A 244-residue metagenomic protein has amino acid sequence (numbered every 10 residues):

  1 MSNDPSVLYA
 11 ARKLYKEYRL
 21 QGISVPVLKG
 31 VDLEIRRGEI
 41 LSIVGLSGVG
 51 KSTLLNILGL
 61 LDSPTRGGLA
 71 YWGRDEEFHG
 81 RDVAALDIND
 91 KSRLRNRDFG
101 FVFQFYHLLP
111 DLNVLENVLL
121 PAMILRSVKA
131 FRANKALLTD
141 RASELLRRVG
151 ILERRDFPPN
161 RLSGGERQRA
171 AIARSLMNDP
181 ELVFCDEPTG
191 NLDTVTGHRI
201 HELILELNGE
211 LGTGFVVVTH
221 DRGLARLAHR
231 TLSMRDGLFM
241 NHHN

Functional and structural regions predicted by a protein language model:
M1-E17, N241-N244: ABC-family P-loop ATPase nucleotide-binding domain
L8-L227, T231-M234: ABC family nucleotide-binding domain
T231-H243: H-loop (His-switch) and adjacent beta-strand-loop-beta switch element of ABC-type ATPase nucleotide-binding domains
